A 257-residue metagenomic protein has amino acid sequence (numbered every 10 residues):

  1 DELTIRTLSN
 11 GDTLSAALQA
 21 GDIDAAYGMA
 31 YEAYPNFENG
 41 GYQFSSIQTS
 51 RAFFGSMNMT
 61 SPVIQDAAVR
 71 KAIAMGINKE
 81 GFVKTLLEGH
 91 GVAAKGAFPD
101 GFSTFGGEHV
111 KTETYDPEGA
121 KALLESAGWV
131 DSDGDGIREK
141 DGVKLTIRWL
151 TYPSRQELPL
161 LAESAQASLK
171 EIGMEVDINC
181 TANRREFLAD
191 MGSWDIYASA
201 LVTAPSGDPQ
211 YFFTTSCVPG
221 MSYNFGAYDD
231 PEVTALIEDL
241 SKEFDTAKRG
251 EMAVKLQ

Functional and structural regions predicted by a protein language model:
D1-N36, Q166, E175-D177: Ligand-site clamp/hinge motif
E2-R6, K144-S154, V176-N179, D195: Short, well-ordered beta-strand elements
T13-S15, A33-Y34, T60, V69-R70 (+4 more regions): Short, hydrophobic alpha-helical packing/hinge segments within bilobed ligand-binding/sensory domains
L18, S168-C217: Periplasmic binding protein-like
D24-M29, S45, D195-A200: Paired acidic/hydrophobic, glycine-rich loop segments that form the ligand-binding mouth/hinge of periplasmic-binding
M29-N39, T203-D208: A ligand-binding cleft/hinge motif common to bilobed small-molecule-binding domains
Q65-A167, D229, A235, K255: Append "and occasionally in soluble cytosolic enzymes with long acidic Gly/Pro-rich linkers
V83, E175-E186, Y211-Q257: Extracytoplasmic/peripheral linker and loop segments enriched in polar/acidic and small residues with frequent Thr/Pro
